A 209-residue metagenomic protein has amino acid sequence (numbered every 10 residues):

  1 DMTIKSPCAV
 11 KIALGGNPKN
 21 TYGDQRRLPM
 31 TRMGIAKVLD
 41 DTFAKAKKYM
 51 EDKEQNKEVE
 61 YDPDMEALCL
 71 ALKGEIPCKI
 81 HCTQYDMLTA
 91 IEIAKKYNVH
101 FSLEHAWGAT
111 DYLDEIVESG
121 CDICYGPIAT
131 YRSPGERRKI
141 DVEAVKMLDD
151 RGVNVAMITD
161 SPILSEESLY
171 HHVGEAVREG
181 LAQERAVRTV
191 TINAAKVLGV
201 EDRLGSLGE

Functional and structural regions predicted by a protein language model:
D1-F101: Polyanionic/metal-chelating signatures
E60-Y61, I80-Q84, E104-W107, P134-D141: A general structural motif
A71-K73, I116-E118, L148-D150, G208: Extracellular/periplasmic catalytic domains that process cell-envelope and extracellular macromolecules
H81-T83, E104-A106, C124-I128, I158-D160: Generic beta-strand/beta-sheet core signal
A90-A94, I116, L148, A176: Generic structural signal for hydrophobic
A94-F101, V117-C124, G152-N154: Glycine-enriched alpha-helix->loop->beta-strand junction motifs that scaffold or abut catalytic
G108-E118: Active-site-adjacent beta->alpha loops and helix N-cap segments on the catalytic face of soluble alpha/beta enzymes
P127-A129, G135-E209: His/Asp/Glu-enriched, well-ordered alpha-helical/loop segment that forms or immediately abuts the divalent-metal
